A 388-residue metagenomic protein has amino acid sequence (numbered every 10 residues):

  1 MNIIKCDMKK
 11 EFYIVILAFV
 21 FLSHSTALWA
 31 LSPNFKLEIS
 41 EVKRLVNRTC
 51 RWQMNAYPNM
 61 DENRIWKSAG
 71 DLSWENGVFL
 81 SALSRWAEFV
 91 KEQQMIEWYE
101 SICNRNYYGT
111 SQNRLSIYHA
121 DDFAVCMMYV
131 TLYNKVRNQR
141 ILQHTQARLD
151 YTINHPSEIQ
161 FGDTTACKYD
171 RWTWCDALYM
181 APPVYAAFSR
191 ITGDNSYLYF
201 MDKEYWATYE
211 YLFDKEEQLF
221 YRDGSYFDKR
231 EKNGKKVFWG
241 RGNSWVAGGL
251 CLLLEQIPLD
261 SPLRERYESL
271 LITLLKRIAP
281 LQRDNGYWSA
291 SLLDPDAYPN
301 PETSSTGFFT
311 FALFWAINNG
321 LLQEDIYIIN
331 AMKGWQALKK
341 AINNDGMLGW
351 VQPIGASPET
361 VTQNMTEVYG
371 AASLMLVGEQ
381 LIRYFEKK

Functional and structural regions predicted by a protein language model:
M1-P33: Bacterial Sec-dependent N-terminal signal peptides
A18, L31-N34, S40-G77, F89-I96 (+7 more regions): CBM-like carbohydrate-recognition segments
L80, A87, Y133, S189 (+4 more regions): Alpha-solenoid repeat junctions
I96-E97, Y108-S225, K232-K236, D345: Extended ligand-binding groove/face enriched in aromatic
C175-Y179, P183-L292, P299-T310, L322-V351 (+3 more regions): Extended ligand-binding clefts on enzyme/binding-domain cores
